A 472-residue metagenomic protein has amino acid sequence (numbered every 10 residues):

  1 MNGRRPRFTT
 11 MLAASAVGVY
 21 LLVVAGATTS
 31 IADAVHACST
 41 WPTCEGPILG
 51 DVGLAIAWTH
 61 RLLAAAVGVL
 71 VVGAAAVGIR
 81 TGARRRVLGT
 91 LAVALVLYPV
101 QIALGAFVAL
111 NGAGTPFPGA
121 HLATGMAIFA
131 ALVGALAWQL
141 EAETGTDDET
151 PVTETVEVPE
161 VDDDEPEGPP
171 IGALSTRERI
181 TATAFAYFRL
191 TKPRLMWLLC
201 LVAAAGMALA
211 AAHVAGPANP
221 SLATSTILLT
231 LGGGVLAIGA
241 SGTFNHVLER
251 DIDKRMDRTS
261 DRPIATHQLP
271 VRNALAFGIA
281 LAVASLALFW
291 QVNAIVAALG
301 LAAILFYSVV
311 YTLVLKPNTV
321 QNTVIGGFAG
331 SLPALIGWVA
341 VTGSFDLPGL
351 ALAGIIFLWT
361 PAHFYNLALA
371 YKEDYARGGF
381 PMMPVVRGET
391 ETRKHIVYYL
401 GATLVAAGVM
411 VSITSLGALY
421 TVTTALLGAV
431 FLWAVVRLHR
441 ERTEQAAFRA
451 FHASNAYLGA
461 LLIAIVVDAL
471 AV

Functional and structural regions predicted by a protein language model:
M1-I31, A76-L97, A123, A127-L198 (+6 more regions): Haloarchaeal acidic low-complexity proteome signature biased toward cell-envelope/secretome components but also
A34, L49, V247-A280, A284-S285 (+2 more regions): Solvent-exposed interhelical
A34-A55: Extracytosolic (periplasmic/ER-lumenal) interhelical loops and adjacent juxtamembrane/interface segments of multi-pass
G53-V72, F117-A127, P193, T323-G327 (+1 more regions): Membrane-interface loop-to-helix entry segments
A66-V100, L275-P317, Y398-H452: Transmembrane helix-loop-helix
G89-A92, V96, L201-A203, L209-N245 (+2 more regions): Membrane-embedded alpha-helical segments that form the functional core of polytopic membrane enzymes, especially those
L201-A204, I325-T342, T390-E391, F451-A464: Small-residue-rich segments of transmembrane alpha-helices in multi-pass membrane proteins, especially helix faces
M207-L231, A284-A298, P333-G354, G408-Y420 (+1 more regions): Helix-coil boundary and interhelical linker segments in multi-pass alpha-helical membrane proteins
